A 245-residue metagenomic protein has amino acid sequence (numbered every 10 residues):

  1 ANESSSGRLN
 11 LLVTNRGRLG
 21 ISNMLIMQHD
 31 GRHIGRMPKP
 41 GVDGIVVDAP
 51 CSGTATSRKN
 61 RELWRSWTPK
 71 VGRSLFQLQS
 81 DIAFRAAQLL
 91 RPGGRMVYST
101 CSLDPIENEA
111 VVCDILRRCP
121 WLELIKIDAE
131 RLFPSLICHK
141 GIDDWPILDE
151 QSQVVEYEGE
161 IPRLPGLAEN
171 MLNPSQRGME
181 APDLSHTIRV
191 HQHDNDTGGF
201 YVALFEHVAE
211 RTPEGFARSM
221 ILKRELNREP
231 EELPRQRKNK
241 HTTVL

Functional and structural regions predicted by a protein language model:
A1-L245: S-adenosylmethionine
